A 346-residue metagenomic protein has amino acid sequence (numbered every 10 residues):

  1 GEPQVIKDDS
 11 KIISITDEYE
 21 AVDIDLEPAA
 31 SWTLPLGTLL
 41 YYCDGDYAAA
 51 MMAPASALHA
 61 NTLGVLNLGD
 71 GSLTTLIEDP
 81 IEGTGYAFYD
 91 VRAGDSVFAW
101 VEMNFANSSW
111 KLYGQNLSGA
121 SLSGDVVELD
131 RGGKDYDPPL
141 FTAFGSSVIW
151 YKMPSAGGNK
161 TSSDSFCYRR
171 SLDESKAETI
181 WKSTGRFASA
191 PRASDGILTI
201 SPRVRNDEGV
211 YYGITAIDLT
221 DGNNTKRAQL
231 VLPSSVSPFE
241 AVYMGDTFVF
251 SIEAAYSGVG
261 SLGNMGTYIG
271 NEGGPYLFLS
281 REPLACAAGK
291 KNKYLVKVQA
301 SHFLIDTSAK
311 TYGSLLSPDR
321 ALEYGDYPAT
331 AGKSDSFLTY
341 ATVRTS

Functional and structural regions predicted by a protein language model:
G1-V91, D95-S96, F105, N116 (+1 more regions): N-terminal "mature head" segments of proteins
Y19-L34, S72-E82, S121-G132, E174-S183 (+3 more regions): A short beta-strand motif characteristic of beta-propeller blades
S31-G45, M51, E82-G94, E128-G145 (+4 more regions): Repeated scaffold domains used in trafficking and secretory/extracellular systems, primarily beta-propellers
M52-V65, V101-N116, K152-R170, P202-D218 (+3 more regions): Structural motif
L73-L76, E82-S171: A generic tandem-repeat structural signature
K134-P275, S280: Acidic, serine/threonine- and glycine-rich low-complexity intrinsically disordered segments that serve as flexible
E208, A228-Y276, S280-S308, L316-S346: Long, ordered, amphipathic alpha-helical scaffolds
